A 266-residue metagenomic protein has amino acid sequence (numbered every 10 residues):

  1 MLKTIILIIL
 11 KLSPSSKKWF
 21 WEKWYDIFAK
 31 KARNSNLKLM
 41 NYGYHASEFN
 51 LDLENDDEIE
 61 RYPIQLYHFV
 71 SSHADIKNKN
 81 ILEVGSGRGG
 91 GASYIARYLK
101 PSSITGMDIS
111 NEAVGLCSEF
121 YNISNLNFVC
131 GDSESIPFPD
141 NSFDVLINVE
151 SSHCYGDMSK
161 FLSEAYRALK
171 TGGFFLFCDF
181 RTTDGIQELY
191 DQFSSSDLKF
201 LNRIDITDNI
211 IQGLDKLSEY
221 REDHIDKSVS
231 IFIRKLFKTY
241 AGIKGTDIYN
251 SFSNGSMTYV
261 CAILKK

Functional and structural regions predicted by a protein language model:
M1-K38: N-terminal auxiliary segments of SAM/dcSAM-dependent transferases
S47-I64: Class I SAM-dependent methyltransferase Rossmann-like catalytic core, especially the SAM/SAH-binding loop
E60-K77: Conserved alpha-helix/loop element of class I SAM-dependent methyltransferases that forms part of the SAM/SAH-binding
L82, R88-S135: Class I SAM-dependent methyltransferase SAM/SAH-binding core
E134-L146: A short acidic, Gly/Pro-enriched loop at the edge of an enzyme's catalytic core that lines a small-molecule cofactor
S159-T171: A short glycine-rich, Lys/Arg-flanked "PGG" loop and its adjoining helix->strand segment in the class I
G173-D179: Conserved beta-strand signature within the Rossmann-like core of class I S-adenosyl-L-methionine
D208-K265: Conserved Class I S-adenosyl-L-methionine
